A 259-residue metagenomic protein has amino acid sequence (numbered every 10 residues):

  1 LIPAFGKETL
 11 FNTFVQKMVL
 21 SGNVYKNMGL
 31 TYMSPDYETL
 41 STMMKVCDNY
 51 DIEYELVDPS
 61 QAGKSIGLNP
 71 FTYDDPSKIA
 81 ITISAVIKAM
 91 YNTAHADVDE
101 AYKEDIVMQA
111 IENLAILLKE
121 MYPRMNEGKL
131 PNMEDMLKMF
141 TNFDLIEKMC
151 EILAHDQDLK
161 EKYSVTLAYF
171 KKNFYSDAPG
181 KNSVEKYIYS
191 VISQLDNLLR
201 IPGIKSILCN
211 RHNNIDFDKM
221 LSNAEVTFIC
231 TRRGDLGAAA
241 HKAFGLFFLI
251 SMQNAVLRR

Functional and structural regions predicted by a protein language model:
I2-R259: P-loop NTPase motor domains
